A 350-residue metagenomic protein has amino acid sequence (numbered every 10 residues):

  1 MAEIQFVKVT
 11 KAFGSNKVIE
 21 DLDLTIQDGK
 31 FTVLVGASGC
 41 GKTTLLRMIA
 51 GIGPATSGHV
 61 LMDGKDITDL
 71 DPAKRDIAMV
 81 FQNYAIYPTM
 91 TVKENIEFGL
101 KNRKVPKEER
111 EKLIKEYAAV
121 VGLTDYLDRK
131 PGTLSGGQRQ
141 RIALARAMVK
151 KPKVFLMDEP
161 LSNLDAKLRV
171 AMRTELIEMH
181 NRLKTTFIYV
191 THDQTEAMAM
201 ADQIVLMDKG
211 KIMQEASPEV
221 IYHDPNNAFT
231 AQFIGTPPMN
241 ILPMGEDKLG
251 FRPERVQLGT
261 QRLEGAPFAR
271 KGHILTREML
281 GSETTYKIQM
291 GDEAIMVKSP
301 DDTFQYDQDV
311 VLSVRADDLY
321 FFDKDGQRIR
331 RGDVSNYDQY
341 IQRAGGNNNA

Functional and structural regions predicted by a protein language model:
I4, I19-D21: Conserved structural motif at the start of ABC-family nucleotide-binding domains
Q5, T25, L61, V311-S313: ABC ATPase nucleotide-binding domain
V35-A37: The feature captures the beta-strand-to-loop junction immediately N-terminal to the Walker
T43-L46, I142: ABC ATPase nucleotide-binding domain helices that frame the ATP-binding cleft
A50: Helix-to-loop junction immediately C-terminal to a conserved catalytic motif
G58-D66: Conserved ABC transporter NBD signature motif
P72-N226: ABC ATPase nucleotide-binding domains
P237, K248-A350: Non-catalytic connector elements of ABC transporters
